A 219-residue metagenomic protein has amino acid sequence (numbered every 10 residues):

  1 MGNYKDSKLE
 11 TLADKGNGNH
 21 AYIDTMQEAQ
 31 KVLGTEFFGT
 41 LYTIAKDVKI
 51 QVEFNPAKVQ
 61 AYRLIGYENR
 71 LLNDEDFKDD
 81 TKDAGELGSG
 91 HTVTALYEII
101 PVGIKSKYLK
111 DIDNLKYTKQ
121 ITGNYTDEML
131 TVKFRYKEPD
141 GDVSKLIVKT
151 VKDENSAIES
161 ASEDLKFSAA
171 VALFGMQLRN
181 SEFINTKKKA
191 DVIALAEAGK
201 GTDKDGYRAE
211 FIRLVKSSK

Functional and structural regions predicted by a protein language model:
M1-E128: Acidic, polar loop-rich interaction surfaces within structured domains
D14, G34-F38, Y42, R179 (+3 more regions): Sec-exported extracytoplasmic/periplasmic mature domains
G90-I100, G206-S218: Hydrophobic/aromatic-rich, well-ordered segments within soluble, folded domains that form packed cores
K105-V215: Conserved functional hotspot residues or short segments at active or partner-binding sites across diverse domains
